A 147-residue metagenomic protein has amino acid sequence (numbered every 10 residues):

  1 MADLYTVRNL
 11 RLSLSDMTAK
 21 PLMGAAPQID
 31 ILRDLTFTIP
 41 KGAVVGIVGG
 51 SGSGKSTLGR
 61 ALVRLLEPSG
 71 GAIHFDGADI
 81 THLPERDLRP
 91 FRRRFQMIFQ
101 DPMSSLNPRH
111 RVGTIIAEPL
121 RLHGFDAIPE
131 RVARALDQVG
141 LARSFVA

Functional and structural regions predicted by a protein language model:
L22-A26, I80-Q96, T114, L122: ABC ATPase NBD coupling module
V48-G50: The feature captures the beta-strand-to-loop junction immediately N-terminal to the Walker
V63: Helix-to-loop junction immediately C-terminal to a conserved catalytic motif
G71-D79: Conserved ABC transporter NBD signature motif
D79, P129-V146: Conserved ABC ATPase "signature" region
M103, R109-R121, P129, A133: Short helical segment in ABC ATPase nucleotide-binding domains corresponding to the A-loop/adjacent helical element
